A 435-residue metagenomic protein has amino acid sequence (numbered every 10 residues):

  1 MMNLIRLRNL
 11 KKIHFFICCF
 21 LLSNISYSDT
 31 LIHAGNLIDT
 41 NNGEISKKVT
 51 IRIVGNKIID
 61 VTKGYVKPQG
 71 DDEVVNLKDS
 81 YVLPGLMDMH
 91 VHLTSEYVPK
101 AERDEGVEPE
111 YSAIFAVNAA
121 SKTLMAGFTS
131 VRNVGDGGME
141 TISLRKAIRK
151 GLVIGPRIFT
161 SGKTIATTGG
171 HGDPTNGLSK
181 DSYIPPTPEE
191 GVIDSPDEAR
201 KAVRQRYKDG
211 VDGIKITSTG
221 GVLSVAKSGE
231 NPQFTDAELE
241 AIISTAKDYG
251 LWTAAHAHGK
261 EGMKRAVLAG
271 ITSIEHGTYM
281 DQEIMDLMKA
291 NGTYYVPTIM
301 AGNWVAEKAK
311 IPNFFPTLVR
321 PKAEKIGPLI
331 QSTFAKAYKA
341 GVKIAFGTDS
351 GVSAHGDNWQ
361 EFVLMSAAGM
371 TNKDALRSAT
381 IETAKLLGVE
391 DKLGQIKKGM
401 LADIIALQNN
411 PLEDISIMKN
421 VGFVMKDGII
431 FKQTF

Functional and structural regions predicted by a protein language model:
H14-N24: Bacterial N-terminal signal peptides
L37, N41-L83: Histidine-rich, glycine-flanked metal-binding segment
Y81-L152, T168-T175, A237, E261 (+1 more regions): Metal-associated gating/positioning segment near the N- to mid-region
T94-S112, L124, T168-P188, V222-T235 (+1 more regions): Active-site gating loops and adjacent loop-to-helix segments of metal-dependent hydrolytic enzymes
V98-K100, G170-H171, S224-A226, M263-A269 (+5 more regions): Histidine/acidic-residue-rich catalytic or RNA/ligand-binding cores of hydrolases and nuclease-related proteins
G106, D248, T317-L318, E324-N410: His/Asp/Glu-enriched, well-ordered alpha-helical/loop segment that forms or immediately abuts the divalent-metal
F115-M139, I154-T164, V211-S224, W252 (+2 more regions): Divalent metal-dependent hydrolysis catalytic cores, especially in the metallo-beta-lactamase
S143, E198-Y295, K325-I344: Histidine/acidic residue-rich metal-binding segments in metalloenzymes
